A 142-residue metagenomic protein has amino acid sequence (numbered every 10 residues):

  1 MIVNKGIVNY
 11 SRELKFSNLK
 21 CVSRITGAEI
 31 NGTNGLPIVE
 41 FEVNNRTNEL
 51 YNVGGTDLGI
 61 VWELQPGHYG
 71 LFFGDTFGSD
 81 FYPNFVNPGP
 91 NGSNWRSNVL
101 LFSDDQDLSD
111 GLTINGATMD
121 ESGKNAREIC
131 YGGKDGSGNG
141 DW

Functional and structural regions predicted by a protein language model:
I2-N4: A signal for long, low-complexity, Ser/Thr/Asn-enriched, surface-exposed stalk/shaft and domain-boundary segments
G6-W142: N-terminal regions that are enriched for targeting/export leaders and immediately downstream pro/stem segments
